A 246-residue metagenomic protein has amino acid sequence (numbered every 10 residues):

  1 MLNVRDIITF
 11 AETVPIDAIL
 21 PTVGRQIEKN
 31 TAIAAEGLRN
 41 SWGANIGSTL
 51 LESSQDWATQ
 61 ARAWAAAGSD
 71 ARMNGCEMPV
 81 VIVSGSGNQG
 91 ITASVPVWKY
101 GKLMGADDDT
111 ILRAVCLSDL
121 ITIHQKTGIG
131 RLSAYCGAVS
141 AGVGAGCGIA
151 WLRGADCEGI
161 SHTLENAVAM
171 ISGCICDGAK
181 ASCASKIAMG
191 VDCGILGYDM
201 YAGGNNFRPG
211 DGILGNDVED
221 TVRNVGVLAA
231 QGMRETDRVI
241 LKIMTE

Functional and structural regions predicted by a protein language model:
M1-E52, I149, G154-E246: Functionally critical mobile loop/hinge segments
G43, E52-S54, G68-V81, W98: Soluble metallo-hydrolase cores and metallopeptidase-like ectodomains found primarily in the secretory/periplasmic
D56-G75, D107-Q125, L164-G173: Acidic-glycine-rich active-site phosphate/pyrophosphate-binding loop
C76-V95, C136-S140: Conserved phosphate/anionic-ligand binding catalytic regions in large, soluble enzymes, centered on
M78-S84, I123-G130: Transmembrane alpha-helix interface/packing and boundary motifs in multi-pass membrane proteins, characterized by
G90-A106, G146-G154: Alpha-helical support elements that line or immediately flank enzyme active sites and cofactor-binding pockets
G101, A106-G128, G154-D156, S182 (+1 more regions): Active-site gating/interface segments in enzymes
R131-L132, C136, S140-S161: C-terminal structural cap/anchor segments
